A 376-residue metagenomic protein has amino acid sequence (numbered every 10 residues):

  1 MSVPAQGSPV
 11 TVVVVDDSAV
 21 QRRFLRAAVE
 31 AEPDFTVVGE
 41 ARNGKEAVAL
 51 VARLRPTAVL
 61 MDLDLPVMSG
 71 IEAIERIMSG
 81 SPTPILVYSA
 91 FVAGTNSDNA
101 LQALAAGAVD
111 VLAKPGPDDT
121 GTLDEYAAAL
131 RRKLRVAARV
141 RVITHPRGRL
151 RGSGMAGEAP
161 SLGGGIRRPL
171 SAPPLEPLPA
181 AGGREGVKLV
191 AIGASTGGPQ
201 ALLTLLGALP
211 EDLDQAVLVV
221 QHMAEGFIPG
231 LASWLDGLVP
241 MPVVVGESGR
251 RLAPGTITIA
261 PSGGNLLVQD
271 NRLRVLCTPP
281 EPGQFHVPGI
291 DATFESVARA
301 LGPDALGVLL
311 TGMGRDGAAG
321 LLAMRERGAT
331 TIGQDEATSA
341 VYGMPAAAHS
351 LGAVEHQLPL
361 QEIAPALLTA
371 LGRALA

Functional and structural regions predicted by a protein language model:
M1-V13, S18-A31, E40, K45-E46 (+3 more regions): Conserved acid/base catalytic micro-environments in cytosolic active-site loops
